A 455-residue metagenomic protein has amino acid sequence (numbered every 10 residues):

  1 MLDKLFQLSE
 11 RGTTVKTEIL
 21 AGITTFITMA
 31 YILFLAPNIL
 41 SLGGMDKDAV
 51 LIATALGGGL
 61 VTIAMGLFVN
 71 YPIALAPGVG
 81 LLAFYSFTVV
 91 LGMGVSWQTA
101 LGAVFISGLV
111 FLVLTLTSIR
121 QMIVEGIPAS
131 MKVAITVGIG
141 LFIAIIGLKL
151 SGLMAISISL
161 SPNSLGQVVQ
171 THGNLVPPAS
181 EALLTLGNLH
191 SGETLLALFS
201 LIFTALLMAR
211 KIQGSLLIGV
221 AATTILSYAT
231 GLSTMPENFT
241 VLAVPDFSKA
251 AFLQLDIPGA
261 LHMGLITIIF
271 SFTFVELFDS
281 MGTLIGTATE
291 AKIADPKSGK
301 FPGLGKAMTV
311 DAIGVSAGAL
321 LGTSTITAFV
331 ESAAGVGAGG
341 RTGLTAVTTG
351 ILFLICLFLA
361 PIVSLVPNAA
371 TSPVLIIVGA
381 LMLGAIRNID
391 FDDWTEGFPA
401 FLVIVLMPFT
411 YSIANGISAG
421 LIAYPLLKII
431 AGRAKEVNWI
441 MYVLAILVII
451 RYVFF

Functional and structural regions predicted by a protein language model:
M1-V50, A182-L186, I218-G305, I446-I450: Helix-loop-helix hairpins and the membrane-proximal interhelical loops of multi-pass alpha-helical transport proteins
L2-I32, A36, G57, G78-F87 (+2 more regions): Helix-loop-helix junctions within the multi-pass membrane cores of secondary transporters/permeases
F34-N38, T54, T62, A83 (+9 more regions): Transmembrane alpha-helix boundary and packing residues in multipass membrane permease domains and related
N38-A49, T88-T99, M263-I266, P367 (+1 more regions): Helix-coil boundary and interhelical linker segments in multi-pass alpha-helical membrane proteins
G44-I63: Loop-to-helix transition at the N-terminal end of transmembrane alpha-helices
V61-A74, A205-K211, S271-D279, D311-L321 (+3 more regions): Transmembrane alpha-helix interface/packing and boundary motifs in multi-pass membrane proteins, characterized by
M93-A222, V347-F455: Membrane-embedded alpha-helical modules
